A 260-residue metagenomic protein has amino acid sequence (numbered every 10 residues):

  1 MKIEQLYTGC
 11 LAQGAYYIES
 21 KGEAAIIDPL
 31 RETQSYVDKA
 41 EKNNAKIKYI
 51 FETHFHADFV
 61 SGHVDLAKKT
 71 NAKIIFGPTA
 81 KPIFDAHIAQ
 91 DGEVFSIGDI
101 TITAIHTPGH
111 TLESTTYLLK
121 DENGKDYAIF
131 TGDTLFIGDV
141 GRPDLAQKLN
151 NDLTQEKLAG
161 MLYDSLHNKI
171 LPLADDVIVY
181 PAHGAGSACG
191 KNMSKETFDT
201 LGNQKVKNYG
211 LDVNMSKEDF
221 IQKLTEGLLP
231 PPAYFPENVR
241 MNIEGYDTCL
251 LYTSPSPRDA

Functional and structural regions predicted by a protein language model:
M1-K46, Y117-G132, I137-G138: Conserved beta-strand hairpin/beta-sheet module of binuclear metal-dependent hydrolase folds, prominently
I27, K48-H54, I75-P78, T107-P108 (+2 more regions): Active-site neighborhood of phospho(di)ester-bond hydrolases with catalytic His/Asp-centered motifs
T33-I75: Active-site metal-binding motif and surrounding structural segment of the metallo-beta-lactamase
F55-V60, K81-F84, L112-E113, F136-P143 (+1 more regions): Active-site environment of divalent metal-dependent phosphoester hydrolases
Y127-A128, L145, K157-L251: Divalent-metal (often Zn2+) His-rich catalytic cores of metallo-beta-lactamase-fold enzymes
Y252-A260: Single conserved hydrophobic/aromatic residue that forms the stacking wall/gate of nucleotide- or nucleobase-binding
